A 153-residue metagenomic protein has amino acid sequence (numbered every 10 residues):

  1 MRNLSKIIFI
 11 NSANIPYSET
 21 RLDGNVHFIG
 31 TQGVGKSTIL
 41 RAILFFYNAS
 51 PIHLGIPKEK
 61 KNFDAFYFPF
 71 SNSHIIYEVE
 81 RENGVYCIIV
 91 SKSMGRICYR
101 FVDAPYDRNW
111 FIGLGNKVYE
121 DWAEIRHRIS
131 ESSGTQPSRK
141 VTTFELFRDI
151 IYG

Functional and structural regions predicted by a protein language model:
M1-Y152: Extreme N-terminal "head/tail" segments of very large remodeling/mechanoenzyme assemblies
